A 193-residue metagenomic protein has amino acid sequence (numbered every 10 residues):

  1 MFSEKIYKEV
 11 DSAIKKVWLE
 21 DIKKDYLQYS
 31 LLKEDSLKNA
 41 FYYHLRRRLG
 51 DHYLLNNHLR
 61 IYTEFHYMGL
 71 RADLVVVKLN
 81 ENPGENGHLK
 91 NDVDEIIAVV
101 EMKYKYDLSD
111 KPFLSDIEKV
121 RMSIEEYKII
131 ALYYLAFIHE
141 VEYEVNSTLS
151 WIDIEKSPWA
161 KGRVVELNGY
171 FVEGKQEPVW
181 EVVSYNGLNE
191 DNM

Functional and structural regions predicted by a protein language model:
M1-H44: Charged, often low-complexity linker/regulatory segments
K16, K78, Y106, V141: Feature marks short, surface-exposed loop/turn motifs that line or immediately flank catalytic pockets and channel
L32-N56, Y67-L70: Short, well-structured hydrophobic secondary-structure segments
H52-D92: Active-site metal-binding core of divalent-cation-utilizing nuclease and nuclease-like domains
L74-V76, E95-Y106, V120: Conserved catalytic cores of phosphodiester-cleaving nucleases, focusing on short active-site segments
P83-N86, D107-E118: Active-site-adjacent loop/helix micro-motif of nuclease/hydrolase catalytic cores
K119-E125: A short, acidic, amphipathic alpha-helical segment used as a generic capping/interface helix at domain edges
E125, I130-M193: Domain-level recognition of nuclease-like catalytic cores that cleave nucleotide substrates
